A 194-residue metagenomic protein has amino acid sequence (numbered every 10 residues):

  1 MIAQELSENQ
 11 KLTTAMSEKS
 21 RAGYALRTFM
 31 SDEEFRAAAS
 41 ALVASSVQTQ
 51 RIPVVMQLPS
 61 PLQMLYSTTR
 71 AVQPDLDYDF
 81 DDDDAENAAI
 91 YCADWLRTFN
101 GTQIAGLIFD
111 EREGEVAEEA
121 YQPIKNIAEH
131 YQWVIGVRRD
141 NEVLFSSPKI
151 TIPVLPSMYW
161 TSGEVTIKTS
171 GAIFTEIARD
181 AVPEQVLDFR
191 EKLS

Functional and structural regions predicted by a protein language model:
M1-I2, L58-L62, E113-G114, N141-V143: Active-site-proximal loop/turn and secondary-structure-junction residues that shape catalytic pockets, frequently
M1-S7, I152-V154: An N-terminal, globular interaction/scaffold subdomain
E5-T98: Active-site-proximal, glycine-rich beta->alpha crossover segments in alpha/beta enzymes that shape flexible
S46, F99, A128, F189-R190: Generic structural signal for hydrophobic
M56, F109, E129-S146: Aromatic-lined carbohydrate-recognition surfaces of secreted/lumenal glycan-active proteins
A88-L107, I124, W133: Alpha/beta enzyme core
E115-Y121: Active-site-adjacent beta->alpha loops and helix N-cap segments on the catalytic face of soluble alpha/beta enzymes
V137-S194: Catalytic-face loop-and-helix region of soluble metabolic enzyme cores
